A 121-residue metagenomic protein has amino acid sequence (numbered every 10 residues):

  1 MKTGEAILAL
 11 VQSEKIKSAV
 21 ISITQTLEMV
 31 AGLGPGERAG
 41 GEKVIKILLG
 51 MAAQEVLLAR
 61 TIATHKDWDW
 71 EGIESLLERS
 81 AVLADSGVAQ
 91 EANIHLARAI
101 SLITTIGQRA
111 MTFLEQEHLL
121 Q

Functional and structural regions predicted by a protein language model:
M1-Q121: Long, charged/polar, soluble alpha-helical segments
